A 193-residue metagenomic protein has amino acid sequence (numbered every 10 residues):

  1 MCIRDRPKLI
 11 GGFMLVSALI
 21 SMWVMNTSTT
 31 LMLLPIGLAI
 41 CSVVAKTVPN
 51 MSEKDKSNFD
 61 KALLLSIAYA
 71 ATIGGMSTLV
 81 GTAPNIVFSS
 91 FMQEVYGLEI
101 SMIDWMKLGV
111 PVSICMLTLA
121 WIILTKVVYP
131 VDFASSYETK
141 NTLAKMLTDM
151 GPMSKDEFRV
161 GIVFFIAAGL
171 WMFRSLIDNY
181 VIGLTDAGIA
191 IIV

Functional and structural regions predicted by a protein language model:
M1-I3: Short, small-residue-biased leader/transition segments that mark boundaries at the very start of proteins
D5-I36: Hydrophobic alpha-helical transmembrane segments of multi-pass integral membrane proteins, predominantly secondary
P7-K8, K61, I103, A187: Residues that define the loop-to-transmembrane-helix transition and helix capping in multi-pass membrane transporters
F13-A18, I67-A70, I166-A167: Hydrophobic, membrane-inserted alpha-helices
A18, L34-A45, I192-V193: Central hydrophobic cores of alpha-helical transmembrane segments in multi-pass inner-membrane proteins across all
A18-M22, V95, A168-M172: Alpha-helical transmembrane segments of multipass membrane proteins
N26, V44-A70, G74-F88, M92-I162 (+1 more regions): Juxtamembrane and boundary regions of transmembrane helices in multi-pass small-molecule transporters and channels
M32-I36, S113-T118, D156-A167, I182-V193: Hydrophobic mid-bilayer segments of alpha-helices in multi-pass membrane transport proteins, especially secondary
